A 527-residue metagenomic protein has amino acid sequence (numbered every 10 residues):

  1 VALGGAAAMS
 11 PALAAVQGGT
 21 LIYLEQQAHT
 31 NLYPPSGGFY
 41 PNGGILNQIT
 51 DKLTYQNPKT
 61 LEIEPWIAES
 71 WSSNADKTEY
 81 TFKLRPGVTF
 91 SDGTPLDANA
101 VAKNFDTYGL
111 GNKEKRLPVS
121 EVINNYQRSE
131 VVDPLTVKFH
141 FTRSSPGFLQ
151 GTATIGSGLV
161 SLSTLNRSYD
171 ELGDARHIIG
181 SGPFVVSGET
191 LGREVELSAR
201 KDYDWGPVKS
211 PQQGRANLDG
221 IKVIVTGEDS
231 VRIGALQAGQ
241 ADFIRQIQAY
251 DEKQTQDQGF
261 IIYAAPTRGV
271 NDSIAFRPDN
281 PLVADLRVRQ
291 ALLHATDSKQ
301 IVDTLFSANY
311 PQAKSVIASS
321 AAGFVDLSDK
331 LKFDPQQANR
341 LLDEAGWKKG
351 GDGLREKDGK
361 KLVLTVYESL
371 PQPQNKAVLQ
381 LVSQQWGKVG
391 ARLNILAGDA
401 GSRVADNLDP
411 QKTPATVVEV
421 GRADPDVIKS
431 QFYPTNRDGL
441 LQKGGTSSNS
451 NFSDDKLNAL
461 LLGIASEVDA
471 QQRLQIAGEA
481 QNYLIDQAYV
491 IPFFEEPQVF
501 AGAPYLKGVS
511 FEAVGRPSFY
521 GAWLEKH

Functional and structural regions predicted by a protein language model:
L24-A75, D106, I179, V514: N-terminal lobe/hinge region of extracytoplasmic solute-binding protein
E25, N47, R143, T190-V195 (+4 more regions): Detector for C-terminal structural segments
N57-P58, E62, A153-K222, S230-V231 (+2 more regions): Gly/Pro-rich hinge or "lid" segments in bacterial periplasmic/extracellular proteins
E69-E114, V132, K138-H140, L282-A284: Aromatic- and charge-enriched surface segment that lines or borders ligand/interaction sites
K83, V119-N166, P183-T190: Surface-exposed binding/hinge segments that line and control ligand-binding clefts or catalytic entry sites
D97-N104, P134-H140, G182-P183, R215-G220 (+5 more regions): Alpha-helical secondary-structure segments
L110-K115, S129, S187-S198, I224-N280 (+4 more regions): Extracellular/periplasmic solute-recognition and catalytic clefts
A175, W205-Q254, Q380-S383, R392-N394: Ligand-site clamp/hinge motif
